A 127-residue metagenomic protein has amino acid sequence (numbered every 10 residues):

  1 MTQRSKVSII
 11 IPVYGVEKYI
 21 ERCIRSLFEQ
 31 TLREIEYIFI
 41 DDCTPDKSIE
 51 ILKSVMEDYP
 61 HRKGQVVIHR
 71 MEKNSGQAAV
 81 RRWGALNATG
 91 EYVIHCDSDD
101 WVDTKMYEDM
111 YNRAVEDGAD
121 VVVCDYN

Functional and structural regions predicted by a protein language model:
M1-N127: Nucleotide-sugar donor-binding/catalytic module of glycosyltransferases that assemble extracellular/cell-envelope
